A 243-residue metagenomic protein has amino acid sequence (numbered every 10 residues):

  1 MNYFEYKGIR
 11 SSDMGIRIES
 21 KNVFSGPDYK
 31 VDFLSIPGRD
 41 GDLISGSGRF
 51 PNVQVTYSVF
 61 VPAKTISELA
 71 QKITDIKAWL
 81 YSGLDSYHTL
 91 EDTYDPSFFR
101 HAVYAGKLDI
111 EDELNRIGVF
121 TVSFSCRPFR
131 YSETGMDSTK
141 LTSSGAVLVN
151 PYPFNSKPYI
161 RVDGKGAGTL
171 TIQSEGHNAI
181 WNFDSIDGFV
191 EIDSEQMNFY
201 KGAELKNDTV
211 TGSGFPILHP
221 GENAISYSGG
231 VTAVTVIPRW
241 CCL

Functional and structural regions predicted by a protein language model:
M1-P37: Polar/acidic, low-complexity leader/linker segments enriched in S/T/G and N/D
E5-R10, F60-A105: Short, acidic/charged, Gly/Pro-enriched secondary-structure junctions
I9, S125-R130, S138-K140: Mixed-charge, glycine-accented linear interaction segment located at domain edges/termini
D42-E68, R116-F129, N223: Oligomerization/assembly interface segments of phage tail-like spikes and tubes
R49-V53, S82-L84, L114-G118, Y152-F154 (+2 more regions): Solvent-exposed loop and beta-edge segments used for protein-protein assembly and interaction
V59-A63, G106-L108, C126-R130, G164 (+1 more regions): Beta-strand elements of well-folded, non-transmembrane domains
S86-R130: Short beta-strand and beta-hairpin "edge-sheet" elements
S132-L243: Intrinsically disordered, low-complexity segments enriched in serine, threonine, and glycine
